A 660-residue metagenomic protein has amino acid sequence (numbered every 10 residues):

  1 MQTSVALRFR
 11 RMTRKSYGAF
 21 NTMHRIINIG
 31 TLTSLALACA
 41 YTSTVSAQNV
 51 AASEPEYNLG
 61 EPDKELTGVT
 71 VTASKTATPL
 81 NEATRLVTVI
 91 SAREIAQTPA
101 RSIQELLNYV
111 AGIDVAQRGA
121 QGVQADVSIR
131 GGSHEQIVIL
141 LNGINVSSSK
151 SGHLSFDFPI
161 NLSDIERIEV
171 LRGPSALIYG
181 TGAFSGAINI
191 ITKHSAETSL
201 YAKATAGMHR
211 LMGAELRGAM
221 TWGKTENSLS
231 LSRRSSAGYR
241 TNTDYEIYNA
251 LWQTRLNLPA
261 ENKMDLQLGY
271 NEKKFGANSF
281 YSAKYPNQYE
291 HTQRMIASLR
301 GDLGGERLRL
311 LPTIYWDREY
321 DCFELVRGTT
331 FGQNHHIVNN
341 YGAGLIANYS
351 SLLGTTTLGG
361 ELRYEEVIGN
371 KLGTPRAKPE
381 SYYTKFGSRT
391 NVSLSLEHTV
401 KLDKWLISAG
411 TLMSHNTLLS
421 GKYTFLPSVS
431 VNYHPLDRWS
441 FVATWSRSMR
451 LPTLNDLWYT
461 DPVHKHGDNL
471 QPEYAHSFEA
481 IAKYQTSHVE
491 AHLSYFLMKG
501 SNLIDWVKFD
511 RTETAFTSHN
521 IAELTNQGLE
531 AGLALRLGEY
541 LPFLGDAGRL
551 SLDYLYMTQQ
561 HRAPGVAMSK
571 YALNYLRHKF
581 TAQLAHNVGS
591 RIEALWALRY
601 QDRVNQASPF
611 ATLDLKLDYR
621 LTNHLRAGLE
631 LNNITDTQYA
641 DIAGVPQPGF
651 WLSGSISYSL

Functional and structural regions predicted by a protein language model:
N28-T33, R255-P259, N432, A443-T444 (+2 more regions): Conserved C-terminal beta-signal and adjacent last beta-strands/turns of outer-membrane beta-barrel proteins
E65-A96, D126: N-terminal periplasmic "start-of-domain" segments of outer-membrane beta-barrel proteins
Q104, N108-I144: Extracytoplasmic beta-strand/coil segments of soluble accessory domains associated with Gram-negative outer-membrane
D126, N145-R172, I191-K193, W252: Short acidic/polar hinge/loop motifs at secondary-structure boundaries that mediate gating or recognition
S175, G186-A187, T192-M220, S230-L231 (+2 more regions): Short strand-turn segments of transmembrane beta-barrel domains in outer membranes, especially the first one or two
S236-T243, I247, E261-N340, H464: Flexible loop and strand-edge segments within Gram-negative outer membrane beta-barrel domains
Y281-G305, R389, S420, H434 (+5 more regions): Outer-membrane beta-barrel signature, preferentially recognizing the C-terminal barrel domain of Gram-negative
K401, W405-I407, F496-K499, H519-R603: Gram-negative outer-membrane beta-barrel transporters
